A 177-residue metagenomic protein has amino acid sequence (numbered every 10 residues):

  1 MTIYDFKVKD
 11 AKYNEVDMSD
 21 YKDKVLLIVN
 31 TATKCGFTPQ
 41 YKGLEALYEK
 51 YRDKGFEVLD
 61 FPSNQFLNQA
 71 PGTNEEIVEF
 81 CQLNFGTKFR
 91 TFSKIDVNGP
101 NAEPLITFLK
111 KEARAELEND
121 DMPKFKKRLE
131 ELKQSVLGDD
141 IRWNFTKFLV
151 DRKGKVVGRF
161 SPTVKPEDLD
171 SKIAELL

Functional and structural regions predicted by a protein language model:
M1-S19: N-terminal "domain-start" segment that seeds a small globular fold
K24-L26, T33-K34, T38-P62, C81-F85: Conserved helix-turn-beta segment immediately C-terminal to the redox Cys motif in thioredoxin-like folds
G43-A46, E76, P100, P104 (+1 more regions): Extracytoplasmic/secreted proteins, especially bacterial periplasmic and envelope-associated proteins
Y48-Y51, L109-A113, L177: Sec/Tat-exported extracytoplasmic proteins
G55-G72, K88-G99: Thiol-based oxidoreductase modules, predominantly thioredoxin-like and allied folds used for disulfide exchange
F80-Q82, G86-T163: Thiol/selenol-based redox catalytic cores and closely related redox-interacting motifs
V157-L177: Non-catalytic, surface beta->alpha helical segment in thiol-disulfide oxidoreductase systems
